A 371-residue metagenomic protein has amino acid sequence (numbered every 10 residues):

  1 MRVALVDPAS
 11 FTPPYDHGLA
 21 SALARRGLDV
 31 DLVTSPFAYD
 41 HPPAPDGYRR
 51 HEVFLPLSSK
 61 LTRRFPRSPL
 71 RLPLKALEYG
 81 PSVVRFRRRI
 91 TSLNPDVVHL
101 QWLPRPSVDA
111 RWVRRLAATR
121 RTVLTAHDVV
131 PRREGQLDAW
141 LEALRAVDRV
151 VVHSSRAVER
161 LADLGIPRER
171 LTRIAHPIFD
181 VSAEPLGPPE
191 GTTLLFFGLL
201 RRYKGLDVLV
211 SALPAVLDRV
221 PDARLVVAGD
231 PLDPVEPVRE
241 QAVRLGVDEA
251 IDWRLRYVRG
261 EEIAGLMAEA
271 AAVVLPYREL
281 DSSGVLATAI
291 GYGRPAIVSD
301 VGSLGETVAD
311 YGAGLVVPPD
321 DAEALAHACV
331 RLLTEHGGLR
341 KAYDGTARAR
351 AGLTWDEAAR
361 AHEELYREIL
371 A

Functional and structural regions predicted by a protein language model:
D7-H17, S21-P81, R173, D230-P234: N-terminal strand-loop element at the rim of the active site of nucleotide-sugar-dependent glycosyltransferases
P14-G18, R201-A215, E236, A287 (+1 more regions): A conserved mid-protein helix/loop that constitutes part of the nucleotide-sugar donor-binding site
R156, P177: Carbohydrate-associated surface elements
G187-K204, V210-L213, V226: Conserved donor-binding/catalytic core segment of Leloir-type glycosyltransferases
R224-P237, R256: Glycosyltransferase donor-sugar binding loop
E236-A264: Nucleotide-activated donor-binding/catalytic signature segment of Leloir-type glycosyltransferases, i.e., the conserved
G265-D281, R294: Acidic donor-binding loop of glycosyltransferase active sites
D310-Y311, L315-A322, R331-G337: Conserved acidic donor-binding segment of nucleotide-sugar-dependent glycosyltransferases
